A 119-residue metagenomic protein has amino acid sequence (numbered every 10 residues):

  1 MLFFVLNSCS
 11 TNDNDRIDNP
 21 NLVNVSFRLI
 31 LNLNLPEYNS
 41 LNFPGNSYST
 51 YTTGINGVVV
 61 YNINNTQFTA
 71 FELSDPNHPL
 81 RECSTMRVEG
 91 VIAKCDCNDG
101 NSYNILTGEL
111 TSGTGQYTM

Functional and structural regions predicted by a protein language model:
F4-S8: C-terminal motif of bacterial Sec signal peptides marking the signal peptidase cleavage site
S10-N12, D96: A sequence/structural signal for flexible, mid-protein segments enriched in small/helix-disrupting residues
N12-G90, N101-I105: N-terminal pre-ligand scaffold of iron-sulfur
D75, C95-D96: Short cysteine-rich clusters marking metal-coordination/redox-active sites
N101-M119: Short Fe-S-cluster ligation motifs
